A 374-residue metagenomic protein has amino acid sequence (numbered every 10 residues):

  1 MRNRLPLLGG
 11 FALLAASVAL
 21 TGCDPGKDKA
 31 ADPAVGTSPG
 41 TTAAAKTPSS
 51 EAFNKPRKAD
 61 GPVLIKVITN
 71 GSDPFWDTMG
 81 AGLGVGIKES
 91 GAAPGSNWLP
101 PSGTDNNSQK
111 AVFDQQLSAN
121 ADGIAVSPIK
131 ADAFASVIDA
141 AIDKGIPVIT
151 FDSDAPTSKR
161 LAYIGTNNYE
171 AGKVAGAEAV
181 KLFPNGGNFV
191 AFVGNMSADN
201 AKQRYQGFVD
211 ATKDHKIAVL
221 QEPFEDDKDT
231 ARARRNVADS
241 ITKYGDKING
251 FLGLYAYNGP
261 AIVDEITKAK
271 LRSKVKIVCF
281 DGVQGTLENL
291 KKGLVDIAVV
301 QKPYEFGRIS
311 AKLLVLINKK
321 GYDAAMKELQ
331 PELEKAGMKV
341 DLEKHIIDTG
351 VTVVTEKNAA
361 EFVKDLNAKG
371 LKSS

Functional and structural regions predicted by a protein language model:
R2-G9, G22-S374: A residue-level marker of the well-folded mature domains of exported/periplasmic proteins
S17-L20: Bacterial Sec-type N-terminal signal peptides, specifically the leucine/valine-rich hydrophobic h-region
